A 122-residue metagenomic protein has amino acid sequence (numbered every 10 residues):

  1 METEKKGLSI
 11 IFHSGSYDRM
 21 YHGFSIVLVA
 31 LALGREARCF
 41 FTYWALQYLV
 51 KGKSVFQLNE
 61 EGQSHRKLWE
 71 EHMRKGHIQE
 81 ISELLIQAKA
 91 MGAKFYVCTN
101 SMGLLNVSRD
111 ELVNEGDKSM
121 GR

Functional and structural regions predicted by a protein language model:
M1-L8: Secretory/periplasmic and organellar redox-cofactor proteins
S9-Y21: Short, glycine-rich nucleotide/cofactor-binding loops
S16, W44-Q47: Short, catalytically relevant binding-site loops at active-site mouths
Y21-G34, C39: Histidine-anchored nucleotide/phosphate-binding helix
A37-Y43, Y96-T99: Short internal beta-strands
L46-L58: N-terminal beta-loop-helix "entrance" segment that forms/cooperates in small-molecule cofactor or anionic ligand
L58-K89: A glycine-rich helix N-cap at a beta->alpha junction
E80-R122: A charged, amphipathic interaction segment
